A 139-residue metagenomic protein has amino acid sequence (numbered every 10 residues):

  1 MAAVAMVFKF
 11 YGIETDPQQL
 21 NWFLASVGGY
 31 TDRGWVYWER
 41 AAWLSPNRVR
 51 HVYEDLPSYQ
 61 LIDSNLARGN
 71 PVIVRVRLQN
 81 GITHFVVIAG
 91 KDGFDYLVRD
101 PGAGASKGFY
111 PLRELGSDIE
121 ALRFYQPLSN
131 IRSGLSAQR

Functional and structural regions predicted by a protein language model:
A5-Y11, T15-Q138: Conserved active-site-adjacent core of cysteine acyl-enzyme catalytic domains
